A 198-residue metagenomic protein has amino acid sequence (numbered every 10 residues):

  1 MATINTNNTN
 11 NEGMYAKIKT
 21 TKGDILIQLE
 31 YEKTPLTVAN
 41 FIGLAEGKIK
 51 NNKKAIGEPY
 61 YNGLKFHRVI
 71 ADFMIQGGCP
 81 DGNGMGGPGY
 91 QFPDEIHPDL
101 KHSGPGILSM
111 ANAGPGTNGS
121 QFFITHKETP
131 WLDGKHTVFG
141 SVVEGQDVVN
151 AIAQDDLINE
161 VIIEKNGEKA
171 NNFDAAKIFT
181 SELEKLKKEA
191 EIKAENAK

Functional and structural regions predicted by a protein language model:
M1-K198: Cyclophilin-like peptidyl-prolyl cis-trans isomerases
